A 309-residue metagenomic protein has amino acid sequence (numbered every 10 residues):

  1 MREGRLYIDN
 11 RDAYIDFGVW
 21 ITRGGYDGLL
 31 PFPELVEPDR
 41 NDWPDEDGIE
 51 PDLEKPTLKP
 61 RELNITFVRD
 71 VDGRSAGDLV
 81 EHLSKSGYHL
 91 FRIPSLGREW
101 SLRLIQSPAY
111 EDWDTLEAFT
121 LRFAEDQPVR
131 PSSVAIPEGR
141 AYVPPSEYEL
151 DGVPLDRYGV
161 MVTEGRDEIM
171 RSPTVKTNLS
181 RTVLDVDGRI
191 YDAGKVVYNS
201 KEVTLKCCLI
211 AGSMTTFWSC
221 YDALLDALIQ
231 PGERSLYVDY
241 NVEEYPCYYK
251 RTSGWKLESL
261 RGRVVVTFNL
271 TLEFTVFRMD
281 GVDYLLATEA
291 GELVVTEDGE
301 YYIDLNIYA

Functional and structural regions predicted by a protein language model:
M1-A309: Extracellular/virion structural assembly segments
